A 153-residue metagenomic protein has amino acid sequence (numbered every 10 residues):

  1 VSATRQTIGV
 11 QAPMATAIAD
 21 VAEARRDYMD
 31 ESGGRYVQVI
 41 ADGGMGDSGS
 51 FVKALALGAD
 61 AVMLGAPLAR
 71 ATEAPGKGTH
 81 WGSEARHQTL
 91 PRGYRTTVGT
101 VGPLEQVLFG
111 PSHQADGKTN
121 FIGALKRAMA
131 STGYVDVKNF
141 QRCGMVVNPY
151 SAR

Functional and structural regions predicted by a protein language model:
V1-Q6: Gly-rich Lys/Arg/Thr-decorated short loops/hinges at beta-loop-alpha junctions or inter-strand turns that position
I8-A41, G46-R153: Alpha/beta catalytic cores of nucleotide-metabolism and tRNA/nucleoside-modifying enzymes
